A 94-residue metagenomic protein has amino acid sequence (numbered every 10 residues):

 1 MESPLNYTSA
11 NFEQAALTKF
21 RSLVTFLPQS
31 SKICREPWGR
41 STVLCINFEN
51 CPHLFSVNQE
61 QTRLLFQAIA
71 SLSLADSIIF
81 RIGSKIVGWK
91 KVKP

Functional and structural regions predicted by a protein language model:
M1-W38: N-proximal, solvent-exposed amphipathic alpha-helical segments enriched in charged/polar residues
E13-Q14, Q29, Q59-Q61, Q67: Residue-identity detector for glutamine
A16-V24, L64-I69, S73: Hydrophobic, Leu/Ile/Phe/Ala-enriched alpha-helical segments that form helix-helix packing faces
I33, L44, I78-F80: Hydrophobic beta-strand residues in large extracellular and virion-surface proteins
P37-S41, S71-L74: Flexible, charged surface loops at secondary-structure boundaries
R40-C45, K91-P94: Short, charged low-complexity intrinsically disordered segments located at boundaries of structured domains
V43-R63: A short interface-forming secondary-structure element
F66-P94: A short amphipathic beta-strand at an alpha->beta junction
